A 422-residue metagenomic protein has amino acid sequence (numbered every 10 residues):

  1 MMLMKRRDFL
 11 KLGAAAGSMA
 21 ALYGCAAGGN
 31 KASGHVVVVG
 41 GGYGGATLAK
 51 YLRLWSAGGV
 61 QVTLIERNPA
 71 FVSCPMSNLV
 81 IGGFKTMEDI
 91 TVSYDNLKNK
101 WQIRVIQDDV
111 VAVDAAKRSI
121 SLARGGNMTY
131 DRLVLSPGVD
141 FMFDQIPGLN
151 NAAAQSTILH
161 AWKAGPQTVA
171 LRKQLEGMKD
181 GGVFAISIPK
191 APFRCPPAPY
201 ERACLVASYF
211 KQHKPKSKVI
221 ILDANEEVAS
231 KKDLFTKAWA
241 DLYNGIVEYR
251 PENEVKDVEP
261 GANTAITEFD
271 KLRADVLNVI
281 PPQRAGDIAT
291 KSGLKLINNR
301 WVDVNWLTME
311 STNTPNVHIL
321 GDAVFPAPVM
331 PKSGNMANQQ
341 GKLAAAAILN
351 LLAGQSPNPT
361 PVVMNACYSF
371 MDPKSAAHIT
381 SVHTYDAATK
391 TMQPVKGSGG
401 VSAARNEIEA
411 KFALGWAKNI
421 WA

Functional and structural regions predicted by a protein language model:
M2-L3, D8-G28: N-terminal export signals
G28-R104, K190-K231: Beta1-alpha1 glycine-rich phosphate/pyrophosphate-binding loop at the start of Rossmann-like nucleotide-binding domains
K100-A112, I120, M128, S208-R300: A Rossmann-like FAD-binding core segment of flavoenzymes
G138-H213: Glycine-rich dinucleotide-binding loop and its adjacent helix/turn
N150-M178, R273-V276, I280-A337: FAD-site-proximal beta/loop scaffold in flavoenzymes
F325-Q355, P359: A conserved FAD-binding loop/helix module that cradles the flavin
L349-D386: Active-site-proximal substrate-binding core of FAD-dependent oxidoreductases
I379-A422: C-terminal auxiliary extensions adjacent to catalytic cores
